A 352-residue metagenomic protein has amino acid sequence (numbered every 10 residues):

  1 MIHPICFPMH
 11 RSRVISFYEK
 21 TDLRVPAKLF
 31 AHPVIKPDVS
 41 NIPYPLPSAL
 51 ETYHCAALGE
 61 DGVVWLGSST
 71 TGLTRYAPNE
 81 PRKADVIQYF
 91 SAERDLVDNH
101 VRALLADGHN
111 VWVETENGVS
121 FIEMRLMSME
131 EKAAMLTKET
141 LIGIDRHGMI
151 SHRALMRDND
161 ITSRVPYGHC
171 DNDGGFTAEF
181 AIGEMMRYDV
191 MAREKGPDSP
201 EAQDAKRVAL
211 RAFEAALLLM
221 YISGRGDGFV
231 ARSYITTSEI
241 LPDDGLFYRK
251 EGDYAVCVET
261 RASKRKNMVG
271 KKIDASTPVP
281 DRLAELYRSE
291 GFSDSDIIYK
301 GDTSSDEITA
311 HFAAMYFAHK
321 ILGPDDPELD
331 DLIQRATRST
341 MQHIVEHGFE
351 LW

Functional and structural regions predicted by a protein language model:
P4-V34, I42-E60, S91-A106: Short coil-to-beta transitions that initiate beta-strands within beta-rich domains
V63-L66, N110-V113: Conserved beta-propeller blade signature
T74-R75, S120: WD40 beta-propeller blade core
A77-R82, R125: Short loop/turn segments that connect beta-strands within beta-propeller blades
D85-A92, E130-M135: Beta-propeller fold detector
R125, A178-D198, S295, A310-E328: Well-ordered alpha-helical scaffold segments within catalytic/enzyme domains
A154, C170, D204-W352: Extended ligand-binding groove/face enriched in aromatic
